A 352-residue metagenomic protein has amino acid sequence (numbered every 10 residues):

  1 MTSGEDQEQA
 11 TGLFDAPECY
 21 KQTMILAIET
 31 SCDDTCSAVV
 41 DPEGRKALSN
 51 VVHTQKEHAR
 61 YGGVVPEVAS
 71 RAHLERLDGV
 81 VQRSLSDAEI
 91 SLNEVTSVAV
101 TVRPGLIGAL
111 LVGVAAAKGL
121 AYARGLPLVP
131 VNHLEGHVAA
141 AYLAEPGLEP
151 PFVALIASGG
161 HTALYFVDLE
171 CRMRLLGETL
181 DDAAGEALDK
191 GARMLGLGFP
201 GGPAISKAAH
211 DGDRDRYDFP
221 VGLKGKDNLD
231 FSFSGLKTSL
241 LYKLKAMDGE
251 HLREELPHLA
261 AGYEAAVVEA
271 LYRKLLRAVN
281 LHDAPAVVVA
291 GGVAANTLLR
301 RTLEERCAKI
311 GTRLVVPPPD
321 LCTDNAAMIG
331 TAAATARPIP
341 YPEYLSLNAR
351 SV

Functional and structural regions predicted by a protein language model:
Y20, M24-P104, H133, H137: N-terminal beta-alpha supersecondary unit
T35-D41, A154-I156, T162-F166: Short beta-strand scaffold segments in enzyme catalytic cores
S91, K207-V287, N296-I310, A334 (+1 more regions): A contiguous, well-structured pocket-lining segment that forms one wall/lid of small-molecule binding clefts in soluble
L92-T101, D283-V293, V315: Short glycine-rich phosphate-binding loop at a beta-alpha junction
P130-V131, V287, E304-M328: Conserved phosphate-binding/catalytic loops in two-lobed NTP-binding clefts
V131-V153, A332: Conserved phosphate-binding catalytic cores of ATP/NTP-utilizing and phosphoryl-transfer enzymes
P146, L169-D213, K237-T238, Y242-M247: Glycine-rich phosphate-binding loop plus the immediately following alpha-helix
P317-V352: Glycine-rich phosphate-binding/hydrolytic loop that grips phosphoryl groups
